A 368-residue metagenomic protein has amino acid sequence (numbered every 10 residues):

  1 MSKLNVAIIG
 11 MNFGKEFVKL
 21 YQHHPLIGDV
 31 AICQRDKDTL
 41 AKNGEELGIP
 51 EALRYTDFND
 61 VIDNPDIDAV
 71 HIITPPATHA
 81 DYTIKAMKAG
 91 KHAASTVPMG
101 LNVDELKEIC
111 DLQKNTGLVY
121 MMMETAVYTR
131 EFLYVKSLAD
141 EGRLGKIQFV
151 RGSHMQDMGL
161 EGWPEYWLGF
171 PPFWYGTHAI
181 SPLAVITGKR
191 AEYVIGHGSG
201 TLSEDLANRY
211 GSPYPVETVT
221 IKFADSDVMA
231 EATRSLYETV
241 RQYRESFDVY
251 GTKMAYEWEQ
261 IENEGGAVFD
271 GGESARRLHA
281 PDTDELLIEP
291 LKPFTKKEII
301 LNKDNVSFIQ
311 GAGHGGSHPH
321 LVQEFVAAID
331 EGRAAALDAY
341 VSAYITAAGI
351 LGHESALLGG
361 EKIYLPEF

Functional and structural regions predicted by a protein language model:
M1-G48: N-terminal Rossmann-like dinucleotide-binding module
M1-K3, E46, A69-I72, A267-V268 (+1 more regions): C-terminal helix-rich "cap/oligomerization" subdomain common to oxidoreductases
N12, V119, A126-S212, E217-V219: Predominantly a Rossmann-like dinucleotide-binding segment in NAD(P)-dependent oxidoreductases
H24, N64-P65, T129: Acidic-histidine catalytic/liganding microenvironments
V30, A52, D68, Q148: Conserved acidic residues
E51-D57: Conserved SAM-binding strand-loop segment of SAM-dependent methyltransferases
A69, P75-P76, A80-V127, G142: Beta-strand-loop-alpha-helix segment that lines the small-molecule cofactor/substrate pocket of alpha/beta enzymes
W174-R276, G311, H318-E331, A335 (+2 more regions): Contiguous beta-strand/loop segments that form the cofactor/metal-binding neighborhood of enzyme cores
